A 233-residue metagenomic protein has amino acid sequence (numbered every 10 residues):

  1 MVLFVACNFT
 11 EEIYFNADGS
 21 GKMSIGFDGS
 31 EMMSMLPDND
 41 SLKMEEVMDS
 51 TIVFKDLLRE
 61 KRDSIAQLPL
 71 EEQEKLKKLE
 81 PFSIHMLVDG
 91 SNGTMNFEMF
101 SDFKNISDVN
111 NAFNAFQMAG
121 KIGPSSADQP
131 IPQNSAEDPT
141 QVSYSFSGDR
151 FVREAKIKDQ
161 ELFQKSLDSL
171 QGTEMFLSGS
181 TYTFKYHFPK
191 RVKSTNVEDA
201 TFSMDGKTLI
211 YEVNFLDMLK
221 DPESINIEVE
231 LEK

Functional and structural regions predicted by a protein language model:
L3-A6: C-terminal motif of bacterial Sec signal peptides marking the signal peptidase cleavage site
N8-K78: Start-of-domain marker
A66-K233: Mature, soluble, non-transmembrane domains
